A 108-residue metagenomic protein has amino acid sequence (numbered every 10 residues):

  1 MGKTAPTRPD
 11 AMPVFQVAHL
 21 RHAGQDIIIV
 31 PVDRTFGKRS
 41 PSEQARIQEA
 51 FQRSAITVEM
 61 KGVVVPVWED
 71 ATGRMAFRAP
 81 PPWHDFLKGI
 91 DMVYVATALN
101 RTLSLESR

Functional and structural regions predicted by a protein language model:
M1, Q16-V17, F51-A55: Intrinsically disordered, low-complexity boundary segments flanking structured domains
M1-T7: Long, contiguous juxta-domain segments that are non-catalytic but functionally important
T7-I29: Short edge beta-strands and adjacent turn/loop segments
A18, K38-R39: Short acidic, glycine/proline-enriched loop segments that cap or flank alpha-helices
I29-D33, P66-V67: Conserved beta-strand segments of the P-loop GTPase G domain that flank and frequently precede/overlap
R39-Q44, A50, S54-R108: Helix-rich interaction surfaces within compact, conserved domain-sized segments that mediate assembly or partner
